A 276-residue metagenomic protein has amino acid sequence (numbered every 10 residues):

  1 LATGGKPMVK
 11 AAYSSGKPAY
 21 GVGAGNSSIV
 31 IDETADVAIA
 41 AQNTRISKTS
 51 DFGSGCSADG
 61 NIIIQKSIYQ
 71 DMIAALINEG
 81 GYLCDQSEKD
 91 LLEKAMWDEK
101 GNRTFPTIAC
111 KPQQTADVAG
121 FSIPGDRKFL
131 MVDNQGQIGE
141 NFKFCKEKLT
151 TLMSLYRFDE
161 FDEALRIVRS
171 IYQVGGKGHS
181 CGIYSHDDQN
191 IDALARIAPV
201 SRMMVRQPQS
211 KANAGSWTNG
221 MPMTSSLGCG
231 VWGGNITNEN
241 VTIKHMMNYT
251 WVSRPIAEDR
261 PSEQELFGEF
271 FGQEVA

Functional and structural regions predicted by a protein language model:
L1-T3: Active-site phosphate-binding strand-loop segment of PLP-dependent enzymes
K6: Glycine-/small-residue-rich beta->alpha transition segments that form the dinucleotide
V9-G139, S262: ALDH superfamily catalytic-core signature
F121-A276: Conserved C-terminal structural/oligomerization subdomain of aldehyde/semialdehyde dehydrogenase
